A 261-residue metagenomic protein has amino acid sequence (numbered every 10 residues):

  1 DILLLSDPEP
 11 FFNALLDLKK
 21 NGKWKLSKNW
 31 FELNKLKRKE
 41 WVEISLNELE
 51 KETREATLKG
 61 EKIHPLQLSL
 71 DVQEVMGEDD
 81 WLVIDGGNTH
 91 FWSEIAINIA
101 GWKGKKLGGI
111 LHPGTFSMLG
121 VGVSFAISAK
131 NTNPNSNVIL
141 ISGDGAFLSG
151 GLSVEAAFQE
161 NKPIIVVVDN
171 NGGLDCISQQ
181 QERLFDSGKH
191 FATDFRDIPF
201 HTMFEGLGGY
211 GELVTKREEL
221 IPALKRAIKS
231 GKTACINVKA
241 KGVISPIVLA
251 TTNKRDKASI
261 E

Functional and structural regions predicted by a protein language model:
D1-L3, F11, D17-N21, E182-A223: Conserved thiamine diphosphate
I2-L26, V75-W81, N137, A156 (+3 more regions): N-terminal alpha/beta PP-like core and its mobile active-site loop of ThDP/TPP-dependent enzymes
R38-S124, A129: Active-site diphosphate/adenylate-binding microenvironment
G86-N88, N170-G173, A240-I244: Glycine-rich beta-alpha junction loops
F91-L174: Thiamine diphosphate
A100-G108, Q180-G188, R255-K257: Short glycine/proline- and charge-enriched loop/turn segments that cap or connect secondary-structure elements
R217, A223-E261: Glycine/aspartate-rich loop-and-adjacent alpha/beta segment that forms the canonical ThDP
